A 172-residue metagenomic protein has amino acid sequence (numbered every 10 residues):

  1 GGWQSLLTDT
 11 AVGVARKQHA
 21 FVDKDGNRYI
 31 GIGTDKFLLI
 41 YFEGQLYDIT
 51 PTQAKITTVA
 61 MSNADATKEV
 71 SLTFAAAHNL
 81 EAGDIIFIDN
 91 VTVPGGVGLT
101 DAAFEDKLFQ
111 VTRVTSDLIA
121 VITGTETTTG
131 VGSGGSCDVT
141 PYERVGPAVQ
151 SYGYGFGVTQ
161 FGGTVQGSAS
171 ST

Functional and structural regions predicted by a protein language model:
G1-A54, P141-S171: N-terminal beta-propeller domains
T50-T172: Small/polar beta-strand repeat architecture
